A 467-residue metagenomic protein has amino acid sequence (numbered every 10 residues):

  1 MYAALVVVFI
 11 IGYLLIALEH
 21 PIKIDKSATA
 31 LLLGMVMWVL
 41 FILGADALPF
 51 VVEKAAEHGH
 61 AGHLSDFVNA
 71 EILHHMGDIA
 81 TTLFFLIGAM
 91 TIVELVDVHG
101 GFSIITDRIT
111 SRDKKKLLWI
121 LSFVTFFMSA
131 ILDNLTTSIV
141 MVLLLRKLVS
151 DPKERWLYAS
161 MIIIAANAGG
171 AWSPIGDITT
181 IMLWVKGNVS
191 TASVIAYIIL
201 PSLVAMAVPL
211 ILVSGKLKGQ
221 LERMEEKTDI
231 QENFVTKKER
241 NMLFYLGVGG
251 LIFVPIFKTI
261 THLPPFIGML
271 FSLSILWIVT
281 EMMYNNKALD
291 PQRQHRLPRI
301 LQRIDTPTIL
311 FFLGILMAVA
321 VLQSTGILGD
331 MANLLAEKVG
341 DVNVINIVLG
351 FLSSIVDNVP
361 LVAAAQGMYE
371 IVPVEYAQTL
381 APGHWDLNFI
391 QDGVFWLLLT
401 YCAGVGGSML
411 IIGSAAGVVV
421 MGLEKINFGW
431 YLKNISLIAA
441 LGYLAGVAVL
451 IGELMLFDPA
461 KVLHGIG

Functional and structural regions predicted by a protein language model:
M1, P21-I24, E53-E57, S65-T81 (+7 more regions): Interfacial loop-to-helix junctions that mark the boundaries of transmembrane helices in multi-pass membrane
A3-G12, K23-H60, I79-T91, R240-G250 (+2 more regions): Hydrophobic mid-bilayer segments of alpha-helices in multi-pass membrane transport proteins, especially secondary
A4-L5, D151-P152, W156, S160 (+5 more regions): Juxtamembrane and boundary regions of transmembrane helices in multi-pass small-molecule transporters and channels
M37-A47, M76, M128-A165, G169 (+3 more regions): Membrane-interfacial helix-loop connectors
W38, T82, L86, M90 (+13 more regions): Transmembrane alpha-helical segments of multi-pass membrane transport proteins and ion-pumping complexes
F41-H74, M90-D107, F127-I139, N285-N286 (+2 more regions): Transmembrane alpha-helix boundary signature
E57-H58, G77, H99, T106 (+4 more regions): Transmembrane helical segments that form the transport core of multi-pass membrane transport proteins
G77-I87, S193-I211, I260-S274, I345 (+1 more regions): Alpha-helical transmembrane segments
